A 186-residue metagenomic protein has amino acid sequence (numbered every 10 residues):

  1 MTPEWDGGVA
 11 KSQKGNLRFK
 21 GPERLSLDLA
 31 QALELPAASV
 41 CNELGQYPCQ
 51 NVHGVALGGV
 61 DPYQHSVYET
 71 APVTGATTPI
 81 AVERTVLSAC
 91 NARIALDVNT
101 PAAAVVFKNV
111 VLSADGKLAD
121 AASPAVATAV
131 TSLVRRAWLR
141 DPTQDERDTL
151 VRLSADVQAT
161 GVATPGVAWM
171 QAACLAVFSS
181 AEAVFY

Functional and structural regions predicted by a protein language model:
M1-Y186: Composition-driven recognition of low-complexity segments enriched in small/aliphatic/hydroxylated residues
